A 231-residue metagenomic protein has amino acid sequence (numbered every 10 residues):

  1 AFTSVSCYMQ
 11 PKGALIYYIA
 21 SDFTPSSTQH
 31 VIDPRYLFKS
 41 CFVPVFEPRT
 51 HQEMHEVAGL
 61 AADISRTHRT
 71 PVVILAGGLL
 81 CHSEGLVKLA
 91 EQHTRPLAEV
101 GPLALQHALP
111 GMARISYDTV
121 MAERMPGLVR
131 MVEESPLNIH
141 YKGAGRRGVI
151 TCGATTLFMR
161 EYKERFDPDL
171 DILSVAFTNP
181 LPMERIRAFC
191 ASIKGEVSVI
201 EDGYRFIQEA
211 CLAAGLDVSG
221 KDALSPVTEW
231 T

Functional and structural regions predicted by a protein language model:
A1-D33, L37-R66: Thiamine diphosphate
A58-T231: Flexible, low-complexity linker and terminal segments
